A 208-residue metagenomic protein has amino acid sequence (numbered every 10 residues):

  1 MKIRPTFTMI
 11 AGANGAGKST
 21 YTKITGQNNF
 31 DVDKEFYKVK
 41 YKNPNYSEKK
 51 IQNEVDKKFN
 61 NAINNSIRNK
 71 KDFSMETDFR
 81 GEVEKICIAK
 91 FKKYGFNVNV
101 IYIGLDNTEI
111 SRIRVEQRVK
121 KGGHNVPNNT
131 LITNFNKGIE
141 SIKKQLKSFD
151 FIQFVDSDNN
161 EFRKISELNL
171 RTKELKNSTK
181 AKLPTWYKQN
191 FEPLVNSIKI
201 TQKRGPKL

Functional and structural regions predicted by a protein language model:
M1-R4, S66-I67: Phosphate-binding P-loop
M9-G12: The Walker A (P-loop) glycine that initiates the GxxxxGKT/S ATP-binding motif of P-loop NTPases
G15-G17: Conserved glycine(s) of the Walker
T20-K71: Conserved substrate/cofactor phosphate-moiety recognition/catalytic segment in nucleotide-dependent phosphotransferases
I51-Y102, G138: Glycine-rich phosphate-binding loop used to anchor ATP phosphates in small-molecule kinases, encompassing both
F96-S141: A glycine- and Lys/Arg-enriched "phosphate-lid" helix/loop adjacent to the NTP-binding pocket of small-molecule kinases
N125-R171: Small-molecule kinase domains that catalyze NTP-dependent phosphoryl transfer to phosphate-bearing small molecules
S197-L208: Non-Sec secretion/translocation targeting segments of pathogen effectors
